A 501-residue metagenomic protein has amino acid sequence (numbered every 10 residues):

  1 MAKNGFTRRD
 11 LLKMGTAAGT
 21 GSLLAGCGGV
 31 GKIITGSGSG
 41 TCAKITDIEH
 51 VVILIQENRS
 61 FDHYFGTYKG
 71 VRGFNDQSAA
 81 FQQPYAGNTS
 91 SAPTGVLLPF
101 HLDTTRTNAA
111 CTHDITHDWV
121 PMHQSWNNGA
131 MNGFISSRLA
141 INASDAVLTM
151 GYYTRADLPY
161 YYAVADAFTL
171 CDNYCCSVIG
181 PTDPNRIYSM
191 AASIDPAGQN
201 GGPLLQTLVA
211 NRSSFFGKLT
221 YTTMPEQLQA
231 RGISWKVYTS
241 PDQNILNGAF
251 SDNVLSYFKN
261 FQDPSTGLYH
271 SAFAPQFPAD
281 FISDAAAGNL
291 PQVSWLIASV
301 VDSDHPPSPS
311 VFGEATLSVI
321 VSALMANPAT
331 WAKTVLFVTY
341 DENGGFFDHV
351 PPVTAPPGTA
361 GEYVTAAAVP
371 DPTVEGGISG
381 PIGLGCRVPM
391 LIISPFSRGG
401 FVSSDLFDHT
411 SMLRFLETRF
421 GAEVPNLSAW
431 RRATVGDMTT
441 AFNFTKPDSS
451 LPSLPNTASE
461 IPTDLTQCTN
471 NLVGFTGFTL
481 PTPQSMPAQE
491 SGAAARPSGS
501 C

Functional and structural regions predicted by a protein language model:
M1-A2: Initiator methionine at the very start of the polypeptide chain
G5, L12-L24, G28-C501: N-terminal pro-sequences and low-complexity stem/linker regions of secreted or lumenal proteins
